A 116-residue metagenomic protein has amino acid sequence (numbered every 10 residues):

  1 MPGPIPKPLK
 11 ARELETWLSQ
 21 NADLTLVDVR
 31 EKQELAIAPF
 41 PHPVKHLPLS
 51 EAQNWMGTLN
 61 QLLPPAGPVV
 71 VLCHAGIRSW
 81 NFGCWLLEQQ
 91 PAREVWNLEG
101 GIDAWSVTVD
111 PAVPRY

Functional and structural regions predicted by a protein language model:
M1-T25, K32-P68, I77-Y116: Rhodanese-like catalytic fold shared by cysteine-dependent sulfurtransferases and DSP/PTP-type phosphatases
L72: Short, surface-exposed ligand- or partner-binding patches at beta-edge/loop junctions that are enriched in aromatics
